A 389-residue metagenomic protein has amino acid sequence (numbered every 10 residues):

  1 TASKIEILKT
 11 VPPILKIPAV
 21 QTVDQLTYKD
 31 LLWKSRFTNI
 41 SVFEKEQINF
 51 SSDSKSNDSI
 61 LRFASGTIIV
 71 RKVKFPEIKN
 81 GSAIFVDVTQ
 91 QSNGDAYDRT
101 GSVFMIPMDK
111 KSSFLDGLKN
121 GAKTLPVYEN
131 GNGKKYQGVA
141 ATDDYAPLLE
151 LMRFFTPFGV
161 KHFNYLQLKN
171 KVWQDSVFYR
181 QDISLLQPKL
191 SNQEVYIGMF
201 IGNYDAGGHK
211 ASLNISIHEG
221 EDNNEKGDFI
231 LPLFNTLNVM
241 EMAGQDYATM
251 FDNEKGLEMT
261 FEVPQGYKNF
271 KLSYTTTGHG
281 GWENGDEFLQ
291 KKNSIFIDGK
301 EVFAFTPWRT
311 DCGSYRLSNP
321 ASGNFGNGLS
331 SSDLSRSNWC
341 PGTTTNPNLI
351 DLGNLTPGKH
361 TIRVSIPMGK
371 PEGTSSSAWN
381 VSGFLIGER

Functional and structural regions predicted by a protein language model:
T1-R389: Extracellular/secretory-pathway and virion-surface proteins
